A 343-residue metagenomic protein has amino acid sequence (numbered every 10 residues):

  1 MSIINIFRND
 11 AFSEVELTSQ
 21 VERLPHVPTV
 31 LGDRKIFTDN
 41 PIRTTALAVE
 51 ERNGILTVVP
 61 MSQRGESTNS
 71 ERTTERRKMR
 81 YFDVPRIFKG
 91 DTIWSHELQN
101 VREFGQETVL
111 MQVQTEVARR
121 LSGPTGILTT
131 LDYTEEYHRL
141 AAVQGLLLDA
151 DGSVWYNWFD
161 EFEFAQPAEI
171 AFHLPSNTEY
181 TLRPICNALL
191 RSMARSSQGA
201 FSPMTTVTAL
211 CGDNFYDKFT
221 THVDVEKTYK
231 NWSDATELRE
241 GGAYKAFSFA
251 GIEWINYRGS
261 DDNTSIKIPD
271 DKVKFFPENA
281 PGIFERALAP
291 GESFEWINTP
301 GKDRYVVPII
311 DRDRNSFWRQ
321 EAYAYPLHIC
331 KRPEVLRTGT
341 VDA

Functional and structural regions predicted by a protein language model:
M1-L47, C330-A343: N-terminal alpha-helical "arm" segments
R8-V27, W155-L182: Hydrophobic alpha-helical segments and helix pairs
K35-G105: Assembly/oligomerization interface modules of large self-assembling protein complexes
G54, D132, Y325: Residue-level marker of positions within ordered structural domains that often coincide with functionally constrained
P60-S62, T220-H222, C330-P333: Short conserved micro-motifs at the rims of enzyme active sites and ligand-binding pockets
R86-P167, T181, I185, R191-D217 (+1 more regions): Long, contiguous amphipathic alpha-helices that act as assembly "spine/axial" helices in icosahedral shell and virion
E169-S265: A contiguous, surface-oriented mixed alpha/beta subdomain in the mid-to-C-terminal portion of proteins that forms
E226-A343: Sequence/fold signature of self-assembling virion shell proteins
